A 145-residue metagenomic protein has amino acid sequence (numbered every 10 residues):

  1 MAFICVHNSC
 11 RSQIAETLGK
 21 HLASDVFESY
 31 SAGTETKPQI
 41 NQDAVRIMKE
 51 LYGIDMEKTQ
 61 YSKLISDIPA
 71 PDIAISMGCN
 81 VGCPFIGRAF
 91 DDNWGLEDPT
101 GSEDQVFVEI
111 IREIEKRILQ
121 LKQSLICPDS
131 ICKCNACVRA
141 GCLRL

Functional and structural regions predicted by a protein language model:
M1-L145: Short polar/charged helix/loop
